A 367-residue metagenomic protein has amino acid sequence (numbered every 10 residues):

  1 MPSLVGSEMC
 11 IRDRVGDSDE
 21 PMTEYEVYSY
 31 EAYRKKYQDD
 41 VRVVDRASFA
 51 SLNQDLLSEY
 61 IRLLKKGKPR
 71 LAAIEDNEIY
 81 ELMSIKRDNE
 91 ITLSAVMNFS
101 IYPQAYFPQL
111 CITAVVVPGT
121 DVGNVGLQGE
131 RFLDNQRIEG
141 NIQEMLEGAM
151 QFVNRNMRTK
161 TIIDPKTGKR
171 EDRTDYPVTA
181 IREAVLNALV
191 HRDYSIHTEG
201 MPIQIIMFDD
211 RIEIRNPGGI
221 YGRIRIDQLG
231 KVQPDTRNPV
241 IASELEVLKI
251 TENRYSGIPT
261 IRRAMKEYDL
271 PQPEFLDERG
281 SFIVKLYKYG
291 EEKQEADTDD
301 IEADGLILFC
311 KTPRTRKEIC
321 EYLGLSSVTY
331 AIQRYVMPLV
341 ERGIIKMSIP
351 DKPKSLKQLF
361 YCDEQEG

Functional and structural regions predicted by a protein language model:
M1, S7-A180, V185-E291, R314-T315 (+2 more regions): Conserved N-terminal catalytic/coupling substructures associated with nucleotide/phosphate chemistry
R173, L308, V328: Residue-level marker of regulatory loop/turn positions in helix-turn-helix DNA-binding domains and in histidine
R237, T298-E302, A331: N-terminal positioning helix adjacent to the helix-turn-helix/winged-helix DNA-binding module
G290-F309, D351: Short alpha-helical segments that sit at the start of domains
T312-L323: Short acidic, hydrophobic short linear motifs in intrinsically disordered regions
S326-E341, K354: Short amphipathic alpha-helical interaction segments
S348-G367: Short, cationic-aromatic polyanion-contact patches
